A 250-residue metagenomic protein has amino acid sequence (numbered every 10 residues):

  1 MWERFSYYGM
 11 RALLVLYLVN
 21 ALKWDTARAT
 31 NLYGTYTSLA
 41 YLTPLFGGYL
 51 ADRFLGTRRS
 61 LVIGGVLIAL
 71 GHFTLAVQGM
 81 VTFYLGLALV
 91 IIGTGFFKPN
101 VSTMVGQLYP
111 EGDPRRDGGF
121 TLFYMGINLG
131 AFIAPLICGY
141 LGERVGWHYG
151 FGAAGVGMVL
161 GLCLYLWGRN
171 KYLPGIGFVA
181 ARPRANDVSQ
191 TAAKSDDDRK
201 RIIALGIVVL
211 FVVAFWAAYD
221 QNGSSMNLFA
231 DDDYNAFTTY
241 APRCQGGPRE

Functional and structural regions predicted by a protein language model:
M1-T37, I207-L210, W216-F229: Helix-loop boundary and gating motifs at the non-cytosolic
G34-A51, K98, F132: Central cavity-lining transmembrane alpha-helices of secondary-active solute carriers, predominantly the Major
L39-A40, R115-E143, Y149-G161: Glycine-rich segments within core transmembrane alpha-helices of 12-TM secondary carriers
R53-G65, G112-D113: Cytoplasmic membrane-interface "Motif A"-like loop-to-helix N-cap segments of 12-TM Major Facilitator Superfamily
V62-Y84: C-terminal ends and interior cores of transmembrane alpha-helices in multi-pass membrane transporters/permeases
G71, T82-F97: Hydrophobic core of transmembrane alpha-helices in multi-pass small-molecule transporters, especially MFS/SLC-type
F96-P110: Intracellular juxtamembrane helix-capping segments at the cytosolic ends of symmetry-related transmembrane helices
E111, G139-R249: Intracellular loop-helix junctions on the cytosolic face of multi-pass helical membrane proteins
